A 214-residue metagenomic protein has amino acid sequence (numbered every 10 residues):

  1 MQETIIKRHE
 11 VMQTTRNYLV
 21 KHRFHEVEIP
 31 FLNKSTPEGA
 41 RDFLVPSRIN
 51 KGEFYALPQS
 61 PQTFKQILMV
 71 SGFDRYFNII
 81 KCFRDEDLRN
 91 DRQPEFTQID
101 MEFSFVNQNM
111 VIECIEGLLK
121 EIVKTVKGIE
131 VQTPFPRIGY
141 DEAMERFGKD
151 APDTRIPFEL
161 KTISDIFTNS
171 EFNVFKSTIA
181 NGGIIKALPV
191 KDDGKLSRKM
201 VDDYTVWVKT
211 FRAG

Functional and structural regions predicted by a protein language model:
M1-G214: Class II aminoacyl-tRNA synthetase catalytic cores and aaRS-like
